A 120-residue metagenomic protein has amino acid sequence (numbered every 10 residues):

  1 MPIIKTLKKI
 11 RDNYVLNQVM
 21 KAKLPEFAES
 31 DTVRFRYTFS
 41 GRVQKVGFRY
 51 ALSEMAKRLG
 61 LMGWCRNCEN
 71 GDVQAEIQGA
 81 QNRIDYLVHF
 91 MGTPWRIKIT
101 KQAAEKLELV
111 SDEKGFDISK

Functional and structural regions predicted by a protein language model:
M1-K120: Intrinsically disordered, low-complexity, mixed-charge
